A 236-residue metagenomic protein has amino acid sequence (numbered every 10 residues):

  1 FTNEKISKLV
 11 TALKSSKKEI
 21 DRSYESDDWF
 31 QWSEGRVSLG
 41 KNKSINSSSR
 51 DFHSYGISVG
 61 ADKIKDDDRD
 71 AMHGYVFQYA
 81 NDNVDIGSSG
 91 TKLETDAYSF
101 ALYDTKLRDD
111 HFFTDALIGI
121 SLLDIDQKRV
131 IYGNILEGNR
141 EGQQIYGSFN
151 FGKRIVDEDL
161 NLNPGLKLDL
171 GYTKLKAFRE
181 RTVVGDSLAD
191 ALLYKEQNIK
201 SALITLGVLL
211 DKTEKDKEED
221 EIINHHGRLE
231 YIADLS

Functional and structural regions predicted by a protein language model:
F1-K43: Interface/linker segment at the passenger-translocator junction of Type V secretion outer-membrane proteins
E25-S236: Membrane translocator/pore-forming domains, dominated by Gram-negative outer-membrane beta-barrels
